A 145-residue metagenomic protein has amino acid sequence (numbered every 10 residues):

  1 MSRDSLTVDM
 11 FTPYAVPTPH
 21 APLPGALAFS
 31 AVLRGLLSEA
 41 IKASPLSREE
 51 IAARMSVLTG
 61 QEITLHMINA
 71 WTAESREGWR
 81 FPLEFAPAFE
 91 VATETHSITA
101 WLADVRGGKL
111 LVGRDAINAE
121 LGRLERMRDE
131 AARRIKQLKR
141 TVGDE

Functional and structural regions predicted by a protein language model:
M1-S5, M10, P19-H20, L27 (+1 more regions): Intrinsically disordered, low-complexity, charge-dense segments enriched in Lys/Arg and Glu/Asp interspersed
T7-S47, T141: A short, Lys/Arg-rich alpha-helix, primarily the initiator
S47, T64, F81-F85, I98: Amphipathic alpha-helical interface surfaces
E49-V57: Short alpha-helical "recognition helix" segments of helix-turn-helix
S56-W79: Recognition helix of helix-turn-helix/homeodomain-like DNA-binding domains that insert into the DNA major groove
S75-V91: Short, basic-rich loop-to-helix N-cap that marks the start of a DNA-contacting helix
R80-F81, T93-L110: Short C-terminal boundary/hinge segments that cap the last helix of small helical domains
